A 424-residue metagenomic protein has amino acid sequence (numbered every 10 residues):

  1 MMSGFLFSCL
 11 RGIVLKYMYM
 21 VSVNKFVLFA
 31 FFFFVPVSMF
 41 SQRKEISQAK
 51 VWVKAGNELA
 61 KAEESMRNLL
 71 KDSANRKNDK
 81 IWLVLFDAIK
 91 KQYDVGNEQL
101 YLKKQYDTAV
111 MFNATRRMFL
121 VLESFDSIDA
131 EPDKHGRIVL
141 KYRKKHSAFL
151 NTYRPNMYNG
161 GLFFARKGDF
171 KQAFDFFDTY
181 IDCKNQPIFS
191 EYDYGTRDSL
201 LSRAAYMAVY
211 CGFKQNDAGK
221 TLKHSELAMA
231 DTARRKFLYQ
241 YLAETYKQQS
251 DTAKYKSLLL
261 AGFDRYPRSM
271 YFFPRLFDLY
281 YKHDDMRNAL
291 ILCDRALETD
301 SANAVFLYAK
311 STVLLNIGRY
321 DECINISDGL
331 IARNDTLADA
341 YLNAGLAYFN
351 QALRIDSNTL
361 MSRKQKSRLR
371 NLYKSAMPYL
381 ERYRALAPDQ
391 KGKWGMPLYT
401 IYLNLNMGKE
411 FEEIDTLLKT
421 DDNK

Functional and structural regions predicted by a protein language model:
Q42-V110: Start-of-domain marker
Q48, L85, Q92, Y153 (+8 more regions): Structural register within alpha-helical repeat arrays
W52, I89, F164, A205 (+6 more regions): Residue at a conserved register position within TPR or TPR-like alpha-solenoid repeats
S73-R76, N185, A233, P267 (+4 more regions): Short coil turns that delineate tetratricopeptide repeat
I81, F189-D193, A204, F237-L238 (+4 more regions): TPR alpha-solenoid repeat register
A88-K167, D182-S202, F349-Y379: Short coil/linker segments at helix-helix boundaries
